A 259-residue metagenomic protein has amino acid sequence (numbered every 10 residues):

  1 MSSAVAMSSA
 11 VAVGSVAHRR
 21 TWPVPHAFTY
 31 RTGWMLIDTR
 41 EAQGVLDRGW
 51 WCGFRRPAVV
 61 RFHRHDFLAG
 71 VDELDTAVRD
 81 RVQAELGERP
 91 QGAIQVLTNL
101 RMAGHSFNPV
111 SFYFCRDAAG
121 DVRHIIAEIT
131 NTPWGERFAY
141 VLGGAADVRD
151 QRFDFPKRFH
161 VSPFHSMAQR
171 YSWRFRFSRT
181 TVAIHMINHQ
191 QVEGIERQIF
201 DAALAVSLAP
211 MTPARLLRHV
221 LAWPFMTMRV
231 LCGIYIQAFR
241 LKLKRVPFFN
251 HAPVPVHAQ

Functional and structural regions predicted by a protein language model:
M1-Q259: Mature, function-bearing regions of proteins
